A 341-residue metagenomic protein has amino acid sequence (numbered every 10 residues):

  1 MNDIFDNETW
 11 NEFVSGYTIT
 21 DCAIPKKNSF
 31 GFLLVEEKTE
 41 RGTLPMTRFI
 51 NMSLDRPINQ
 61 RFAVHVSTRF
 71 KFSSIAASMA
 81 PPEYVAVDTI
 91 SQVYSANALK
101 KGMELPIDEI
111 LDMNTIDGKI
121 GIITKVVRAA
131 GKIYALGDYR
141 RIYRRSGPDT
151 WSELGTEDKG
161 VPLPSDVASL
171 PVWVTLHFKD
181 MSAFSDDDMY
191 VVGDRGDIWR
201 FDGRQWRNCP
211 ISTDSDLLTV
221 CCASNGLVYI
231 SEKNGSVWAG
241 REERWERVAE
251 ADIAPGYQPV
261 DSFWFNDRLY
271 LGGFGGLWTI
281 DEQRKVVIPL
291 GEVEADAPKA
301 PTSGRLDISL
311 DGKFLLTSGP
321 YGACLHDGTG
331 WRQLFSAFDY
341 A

Functional and structural regions predicted by a protein language model:
M1-A341: Residue-level hotspots at or immediately adjacent to binding/recognition sites across diverse folds
